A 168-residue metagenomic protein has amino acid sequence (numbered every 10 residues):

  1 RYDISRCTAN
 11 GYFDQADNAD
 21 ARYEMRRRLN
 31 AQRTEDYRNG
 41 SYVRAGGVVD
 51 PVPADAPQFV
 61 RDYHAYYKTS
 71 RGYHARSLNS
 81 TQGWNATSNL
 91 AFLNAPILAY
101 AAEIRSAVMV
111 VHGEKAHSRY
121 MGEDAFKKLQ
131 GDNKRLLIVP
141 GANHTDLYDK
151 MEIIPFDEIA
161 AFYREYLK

Functional and structural regions predicted by a protein language model:
R1-T69: Alpha/beta-hydrolase-fold enzymes
R71-L93: Hydrophobic, aromatic-rich cap/lid helix
A91-R105: The feature captures the conserved acid-bearing segment of alpha/beta-hydrolase catalytic domains
F92-P96, H112-E123: Conserved alpha/beta-hydrolase "acid-adjacent" motif
I104, V110-H112: Short beta-strand/loop motif that positions the catalytic acidic residue of the alpha/beta-hydrolase fold
D124-L129: Short, solvent-exposed amphipathic alpha-helical segments in soluble enzyme and RNA/protein-processing domains
L136-I138: Conserved beta-strand scaffold positions in the cores of enzyme catalytic domains, especially in NTP/NDP-utilizing
P140-K168: Catalytic active-site module of serine/aspartate enzymes centered on a nucleophile-bearing elbow/loop
